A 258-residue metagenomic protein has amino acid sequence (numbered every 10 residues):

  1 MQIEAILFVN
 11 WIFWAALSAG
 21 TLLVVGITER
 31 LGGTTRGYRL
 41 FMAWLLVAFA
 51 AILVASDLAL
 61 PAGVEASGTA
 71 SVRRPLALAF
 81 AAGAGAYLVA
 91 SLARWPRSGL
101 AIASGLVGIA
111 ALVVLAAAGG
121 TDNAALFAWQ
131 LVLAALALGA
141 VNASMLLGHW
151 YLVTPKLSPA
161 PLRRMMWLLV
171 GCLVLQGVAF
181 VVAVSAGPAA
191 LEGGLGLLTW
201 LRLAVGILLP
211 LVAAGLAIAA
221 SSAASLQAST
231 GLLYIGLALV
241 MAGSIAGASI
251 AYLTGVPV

Functional and structural regions predicted by a protein language model:
M1-Q2, L191-G193: Juxtamembrane membrane-water interface segments that cap and precede transmembrane helices
Q2-A118, L131-W150, M165-A186, L197-P257: Hydrophobic cores of alpha-helical transmembrane segments in multi-pass integral membrane proteins
D122-A125: Class I S-adenosyl-L-methionine
W150-L162: Cytosolic, membrane-interface loops and tails of multi-pass inner-membrane proteins
S158-P159, A189-E192: Juxtamembrane/interface segments of multi-pass membrane proteins
